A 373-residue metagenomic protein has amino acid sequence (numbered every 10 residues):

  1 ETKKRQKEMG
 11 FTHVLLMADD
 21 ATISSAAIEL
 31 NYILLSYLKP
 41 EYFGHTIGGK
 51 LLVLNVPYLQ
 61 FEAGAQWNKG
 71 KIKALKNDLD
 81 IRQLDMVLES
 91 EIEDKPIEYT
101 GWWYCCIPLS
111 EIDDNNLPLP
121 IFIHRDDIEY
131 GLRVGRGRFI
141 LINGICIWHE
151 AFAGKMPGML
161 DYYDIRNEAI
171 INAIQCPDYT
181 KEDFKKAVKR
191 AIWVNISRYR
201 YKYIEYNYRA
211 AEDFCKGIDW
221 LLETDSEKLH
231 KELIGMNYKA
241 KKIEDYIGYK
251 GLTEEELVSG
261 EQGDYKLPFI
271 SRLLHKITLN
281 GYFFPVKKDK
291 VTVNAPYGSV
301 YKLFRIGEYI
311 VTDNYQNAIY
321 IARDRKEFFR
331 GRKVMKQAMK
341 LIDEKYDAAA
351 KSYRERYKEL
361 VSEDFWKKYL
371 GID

Functional and structural regions predicted by a protein language model:
E1-T12: Active-site-proximal specificity loops/subdomain of glycosyltransferases
G10-T22: Short beta-strand-to-loop acidic/aromatic patch adjacent to the donor-nucleotide binding site
A26-L75: Conserved donor NDP-sugar-binding/catalytic core segment of glycosyltransferases
L79-Y104: A recurrent flexible, glycine/aromatic-enriched loop bordering the glycosyltransferase active site that acts as
G101-Y104, D113-L132, G137-C146, M159: Donor nucleotide-sugar recognition loop
N116, Y163, I196: Zinc-dependent metallohydrolase catalytic domains
I142, W148-N167: Nucleotide-sugar-dependent glycosyltransferase catalytic core
N167-D373: Terminal low-complexity segments of carbohydrate-biosynthetic enzymes
